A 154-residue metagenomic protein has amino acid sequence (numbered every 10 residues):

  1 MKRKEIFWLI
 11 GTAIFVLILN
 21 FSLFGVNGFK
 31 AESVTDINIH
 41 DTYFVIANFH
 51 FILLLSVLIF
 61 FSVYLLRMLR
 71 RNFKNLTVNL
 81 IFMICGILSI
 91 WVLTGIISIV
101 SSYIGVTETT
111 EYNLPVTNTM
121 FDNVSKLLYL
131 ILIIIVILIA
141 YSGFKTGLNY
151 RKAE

Functional and structural regions predicted by a protein language model:
M1-T12, T146-L148: N-terminal membrane topogenic signal
W8-S22, L80-I99: Hydrophobic alpha-helical membrane-insertion segments
F15-K30, K126: Alpha-helical transmembrane segments of multi-pass membrane proteins
V26-N48, Y103-F121: Membrane-interface interhelical loops and short amphipathic "cap" helices that link adjacent transmembrane segments
A47-I59, V116-L138: Hydrophobic alpha-helical transmembrane segments
L54-N72: Canonical alpha-helical transmembrane segments
V57-S62, W91-S102, Y129-S142: Alpha-helical transmembrane segments and immediately adjacent membrane-interfacial amphipathic helices
M68, V136-E154: Cytosolic juxtamembrane helix at the C-terminal end of the final transmembrane segment
